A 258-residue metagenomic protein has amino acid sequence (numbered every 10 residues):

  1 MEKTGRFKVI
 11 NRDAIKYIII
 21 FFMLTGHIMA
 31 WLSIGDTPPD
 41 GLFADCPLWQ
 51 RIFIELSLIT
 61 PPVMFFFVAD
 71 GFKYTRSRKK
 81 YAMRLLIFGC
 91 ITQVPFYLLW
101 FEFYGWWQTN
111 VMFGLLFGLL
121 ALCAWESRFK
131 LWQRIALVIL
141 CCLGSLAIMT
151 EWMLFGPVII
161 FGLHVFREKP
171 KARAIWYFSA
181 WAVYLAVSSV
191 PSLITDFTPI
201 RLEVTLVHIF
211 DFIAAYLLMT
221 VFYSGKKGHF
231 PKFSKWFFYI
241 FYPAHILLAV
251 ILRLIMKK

Functional and structural regions predicted by a protein language model:
M1-K258: Alpha-helical transmembrane segments and their immediate juxtamembrane cytosolic regions
